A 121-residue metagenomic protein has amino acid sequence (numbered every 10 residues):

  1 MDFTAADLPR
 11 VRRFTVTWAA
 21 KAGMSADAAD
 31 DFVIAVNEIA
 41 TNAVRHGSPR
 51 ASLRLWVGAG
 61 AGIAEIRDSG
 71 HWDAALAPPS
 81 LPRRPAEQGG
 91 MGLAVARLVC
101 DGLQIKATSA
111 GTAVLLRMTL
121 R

Functional and structural regions predicted by a protein language model:
M1-T4: Short amphipathic
P9, R13-N37, P85: Conserved short strand/loop->alpha-helix "switch" segment adjacent to the catalytic nucleotide/phosphoryl-transfer site
A19, A35, A40, G62-A64 (+1 more regions): Small side chains
S25-V57: Charged, well-structured alpha/beta interaction segments
V44-R121: Conserved beta-strand-loop-beta-strand hairpin that lines the nucleotide-binding pocket of ATP/GTP-utilizing enzymes
